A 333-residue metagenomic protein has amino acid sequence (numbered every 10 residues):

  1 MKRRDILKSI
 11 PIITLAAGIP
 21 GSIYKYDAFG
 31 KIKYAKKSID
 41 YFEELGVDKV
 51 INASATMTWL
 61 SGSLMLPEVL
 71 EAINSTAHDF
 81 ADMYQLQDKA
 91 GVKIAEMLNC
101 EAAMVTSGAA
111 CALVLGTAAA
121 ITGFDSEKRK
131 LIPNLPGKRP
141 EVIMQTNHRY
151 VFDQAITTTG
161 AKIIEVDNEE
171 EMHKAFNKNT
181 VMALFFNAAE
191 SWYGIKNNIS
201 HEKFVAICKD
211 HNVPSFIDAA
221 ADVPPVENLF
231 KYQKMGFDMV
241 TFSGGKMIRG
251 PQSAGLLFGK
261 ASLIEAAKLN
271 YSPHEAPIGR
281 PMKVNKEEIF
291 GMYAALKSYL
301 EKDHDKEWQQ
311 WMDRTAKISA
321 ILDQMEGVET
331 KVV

Functional and structural regions predicted by a protein language model:
R3-A28: N-terminal export signals
L7-I10, A35-I51, A55-L60, L64 (+3 more regions): Conserved PLP-enzyme active-site core in the AAT-like
G30-I32: RNA-binding basic/glycine-rich loop and surface signature characteristic of RAMP-family CRISPR effectors
L66-A109, A119: Conserved N-terminal alpha-helix of the aminotransferase class I/II PLP-enzyme fold
L296-A320: Structural signature of PLP-dependent enzymes
E329-V333: Conserved PLP-binding catalytic core of the aspartate aminotransferase-like
